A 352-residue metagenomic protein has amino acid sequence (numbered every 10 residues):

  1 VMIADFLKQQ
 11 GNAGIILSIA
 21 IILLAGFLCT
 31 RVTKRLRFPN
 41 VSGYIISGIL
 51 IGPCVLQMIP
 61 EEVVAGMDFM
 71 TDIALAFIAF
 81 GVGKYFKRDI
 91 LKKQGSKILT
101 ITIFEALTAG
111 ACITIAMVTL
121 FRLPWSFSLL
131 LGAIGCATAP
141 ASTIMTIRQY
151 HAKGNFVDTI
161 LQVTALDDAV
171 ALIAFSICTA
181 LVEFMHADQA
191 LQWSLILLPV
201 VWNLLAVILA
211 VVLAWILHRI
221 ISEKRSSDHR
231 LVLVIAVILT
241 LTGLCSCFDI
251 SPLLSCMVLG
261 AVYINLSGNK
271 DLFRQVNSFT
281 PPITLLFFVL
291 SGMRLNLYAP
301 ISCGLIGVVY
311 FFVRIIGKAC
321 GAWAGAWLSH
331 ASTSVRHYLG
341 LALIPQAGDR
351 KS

Functional and structural regions predicted by a protein language model:
M2-Q9, Q57-G66, F121-R122, E183-L198 (+1 more regions): Membrane-interface helix termini and inter-helical loops of multi-pass transporters
L7-I21, V64-A79, W125-A139, L198-L209 (+2 more regions): Structural signature of hydrophobic alpha-helical transmembrane segments
I19-A20, F27-L28, L166-L172, S176-P282 (+3 more regions): Core mid-bundle transmembrane helix pairs that form the ion/substrate translocation pathway in diverse multi-pass
V32, K92-A152, L297-K351: Transmembrane alpha-helices that form the ion-translocation and gating core of multi-pass ion transport proteins
F38, F86-K97, F121-S126, T146-D158 (+4 more regions): Juxtamembrane helix-boundary/capping and inter-helix hinge elements in multi-pass membrane proteins
F38-S47, M70, K93-T108, N155-V163 (+3 more regions): Cytoplasmic-side transmembrane-helix entry/capping segments in multi-pass membrane proteins
Y44-S47, L56, L75-A79, A109-M117 (+6 more regions): Alpha-helical transmembrane segments and their lipid-water interface positions in multi-pass membrane proteins
I45-C54, D68-Q94, T179, E183 (+4 more regions): Hydrophobic transmembrane alpha-helices of secondary-active transporters and Na+-translocating membrane complexes
